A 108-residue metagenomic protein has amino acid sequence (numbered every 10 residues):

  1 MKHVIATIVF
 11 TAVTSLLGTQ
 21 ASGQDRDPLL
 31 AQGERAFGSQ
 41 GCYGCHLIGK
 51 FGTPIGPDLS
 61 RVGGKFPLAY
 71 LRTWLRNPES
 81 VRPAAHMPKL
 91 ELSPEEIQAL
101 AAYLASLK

Functional and structural regions predicted by a protein language model:
M1-D27, K108: N-terminal export/targeting leaders of redox proteins
G18-F37, T53, P57: Electrostatic cytochrome c docking/interface patches
G33, S39-I48, L71, L100 (+1 more regions): The canonical Cys-X-X-Cys-His
E34-Y43, G52, S60, F66: Sequence context surrounding c-type heme c attachment/ligation sites in exported
T53-K108: Extracytoplasmic electron-transfer domains, predominantly the class I c-type cytochrome c fold
